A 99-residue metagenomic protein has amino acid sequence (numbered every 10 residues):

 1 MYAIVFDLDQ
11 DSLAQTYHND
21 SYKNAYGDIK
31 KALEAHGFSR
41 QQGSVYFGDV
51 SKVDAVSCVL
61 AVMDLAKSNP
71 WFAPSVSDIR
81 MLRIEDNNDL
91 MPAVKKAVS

Functional and structural regions predicted by a protein language model:
Y2-A3, D11-S99: Basic nucleic-acid-binding interfaces
F6: Active-site flanking residues adjacent to catalytic metal/cofactor-binding acidic residues
